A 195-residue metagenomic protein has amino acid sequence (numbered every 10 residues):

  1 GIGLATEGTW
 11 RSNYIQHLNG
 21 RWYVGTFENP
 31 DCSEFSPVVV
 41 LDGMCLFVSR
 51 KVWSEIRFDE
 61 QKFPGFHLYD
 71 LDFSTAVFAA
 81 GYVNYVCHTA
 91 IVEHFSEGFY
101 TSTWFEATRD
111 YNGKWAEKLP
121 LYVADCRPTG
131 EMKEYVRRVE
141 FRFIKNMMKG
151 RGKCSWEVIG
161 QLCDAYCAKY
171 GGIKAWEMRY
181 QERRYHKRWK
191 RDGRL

Functional and structural regions predicted by a protein language model:
G1-Q16: Short beta-strand-to-loop element that shapes/binds the nucleotide-sugar donor at the catalytic cleft/hinge
N19-N29: Flexible internal linker/loop segments at domain or repeat junctions
F27-V48: A recurrent flexible, glycine/aromatic-enriched loop bordering the glycosyltransferase active site that acts as
V40-L41, R50, S54-E93: Donor nucleotide-sugar recognition loop
L46, W53, V123-D125: Catalytic cores of nucleotide-sugar-dependent glycosyltransferases that transfer UDP/GDP/TDP-activated
Y82-D110, K114: Active-site donor/metal-binding and catalytic loop motifs of nucleotide-sugar-dependent glycosylation enzymes
T103-G113, G130-L195: Non-catalytic, C-terminal membrane-associated alpha-helical segments of glycosyltransferases
D110-P128: Short, basic, helix/turn surface patches
